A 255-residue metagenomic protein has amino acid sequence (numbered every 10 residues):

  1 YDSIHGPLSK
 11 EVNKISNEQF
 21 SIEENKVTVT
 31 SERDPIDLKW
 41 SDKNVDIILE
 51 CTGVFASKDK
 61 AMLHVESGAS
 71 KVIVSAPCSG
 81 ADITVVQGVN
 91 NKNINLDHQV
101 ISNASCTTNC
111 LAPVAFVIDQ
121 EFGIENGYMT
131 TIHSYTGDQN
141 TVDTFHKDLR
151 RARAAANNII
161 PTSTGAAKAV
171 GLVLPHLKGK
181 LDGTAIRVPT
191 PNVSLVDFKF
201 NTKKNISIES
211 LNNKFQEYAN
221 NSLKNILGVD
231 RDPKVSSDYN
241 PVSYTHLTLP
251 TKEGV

Functional and structural regions predicted by a protein language model:
Y1-A152: N-terminal Rossmann-like NAD(P) cofactor-binding subdomain of oxidoreductases, focused on the glycine-rich
T28-T30, D182, D230: General small-molecule cofactor/ligand-binding pocket signal
T52, A76-P77, P189, K199 (+1 more regions): Anionic group-transfer/hydrolysis microenvironments
Q87-N90, D182-V188, L247: Short beta-strand/turn micro-motifs at beta-sheet edges
P113-A219, L223-I226: Active-site-lining helix/loop region of Rossmann-like oxidoreductase modules
L227-S243: Flavin (FAD/FMN) cofactor-binding core of flavoprotein oxidoreductases
T245-T251: Conserved small/polar residues in nucleotide/adenosyl-binding loops
